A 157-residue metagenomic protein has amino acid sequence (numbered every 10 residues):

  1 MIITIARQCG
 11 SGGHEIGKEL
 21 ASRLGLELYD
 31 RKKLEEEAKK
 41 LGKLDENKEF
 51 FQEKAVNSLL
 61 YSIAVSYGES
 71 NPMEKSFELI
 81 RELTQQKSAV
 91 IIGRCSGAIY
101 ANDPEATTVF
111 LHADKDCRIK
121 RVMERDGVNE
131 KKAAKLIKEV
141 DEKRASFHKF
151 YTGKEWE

Functional and structural regions predicted by a protein language model:
I2-T4, S88-V90: Residue-level preference for the first positions of well-ordered beta-strands
T4-L20: Glycine-rich phosphate-binding P-loop
R23-Y29: Post-Walker A helix-loop "phosphate-sensing" segment adjacent to the P-loop in P-loop NTPases
K33-S88: ATP-dependent small-molecule kinase phosphotransfer cores that center on conserved nucleotide phosphate-binding segments
S58, N129-E157: Small-molecule kinase domains that catalyze NTP-dependent phosphoryl transfer to phosphate-bearing small molecules
G93-G97: Short, polar loop motifs at secondary-structure junctions
A98-P104, E157: Short loop/helix-cap segments at secondary-structure boundaries that form the rim of catalytic
N102-R125, E130, L136-V140: Conserved phosphate-donor/acceptor-positioning beta-strand/loop module used by diverse small-molecule
